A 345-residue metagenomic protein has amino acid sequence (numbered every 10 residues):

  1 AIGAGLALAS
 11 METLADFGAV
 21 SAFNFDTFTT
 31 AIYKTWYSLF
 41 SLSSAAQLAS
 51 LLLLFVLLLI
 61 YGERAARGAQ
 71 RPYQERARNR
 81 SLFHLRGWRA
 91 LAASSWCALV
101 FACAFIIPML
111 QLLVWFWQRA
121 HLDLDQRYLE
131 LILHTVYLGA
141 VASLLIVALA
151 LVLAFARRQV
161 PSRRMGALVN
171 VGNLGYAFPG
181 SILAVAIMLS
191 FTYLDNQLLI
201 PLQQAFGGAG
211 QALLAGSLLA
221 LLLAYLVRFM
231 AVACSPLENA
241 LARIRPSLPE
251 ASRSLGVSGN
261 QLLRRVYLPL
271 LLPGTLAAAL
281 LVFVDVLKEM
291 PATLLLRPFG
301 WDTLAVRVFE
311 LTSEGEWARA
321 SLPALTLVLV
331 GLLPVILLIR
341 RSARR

Functional and structural regions predicted by a protein language model:
A1, F25, S38, V160 (+4 more regions): Short helix-to-coil transition segments within interhelical loops that connect adjacent transmembrane helices
A1-L14, S95-A102, L174, F178 (+6 more regions): Transmembrane alpha-helices
L6, Q211-R253, A279: Membrane-cytosol interface at the C-terminal ends of specific transmembrane alpha-helices in multi-pass membrane
F17-L54, W88-A90, W115-R127, V286-L287 (+1 more regions): Interhelical loop and adjacent transmembrane-helix boundary motif in polytopic membrane transport permeases
A19, Q47-L85, F155-R164, E238-P249 (+3 more regions): C-terminal transmembrane helix and the adjacent membrane-cytosol boundary/short C-terminal tail of inner/organellar
V20-D26, R76-L82, Q118, L124-E130 (+4 more regions): Membrane-interfacial helix termini and adjacent extracytoplasmic/periplasmic loops of multi-pass transporters
K34-L42, R80-L91, M109-L145, V160-M165 (+2 more regions): Periplasmic/extracellular loop-to-transmembrane helix junction in inner-membrane transport proteins
R86-W96, V152-F191, P249: Cytoplasmic-entry segments and transmembrane alpha-helices of multi-pass inner-membrane transporters
